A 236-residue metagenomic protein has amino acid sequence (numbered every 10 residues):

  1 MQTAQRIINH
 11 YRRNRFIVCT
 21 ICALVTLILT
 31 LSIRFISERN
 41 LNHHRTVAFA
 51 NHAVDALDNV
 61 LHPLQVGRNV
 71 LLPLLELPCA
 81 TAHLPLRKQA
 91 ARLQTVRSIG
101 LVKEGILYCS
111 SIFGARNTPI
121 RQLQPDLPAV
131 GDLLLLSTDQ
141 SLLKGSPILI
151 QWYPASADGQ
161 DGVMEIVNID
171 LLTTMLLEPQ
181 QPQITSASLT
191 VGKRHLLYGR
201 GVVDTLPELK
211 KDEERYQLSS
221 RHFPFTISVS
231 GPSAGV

Functional and structural regions predicted by a protein language model:
M1-N9: Short, Lys/Arg-rich, polar N-terminal cytosolic tail immediately upstream of the first transmembrane signal-anchor
I8-P78: Juxtamembrane extracytoplasmic/periplasmic/luminal helical "stalk" adjacent to the first N-terminal
V60-T118: Extracytoplasmic/periplasmic sensory segments of membrane signal-transduction proteins
A90, E104, Y108-M164: Extracytoplasmic/periplasmic ligand-binding sensor regions of membrane-associated signaling proteins
S98, D132, S188-V191: The feature marks either
L107-Y108, R194-R200: Surface-exposed loop/edge segments in extracytoplasmic proteins
L143-Q181, S188-G192, L197, I227-S233: Conserved beta-strands of PAS-like sensory domains
R200-V236: Extracellular/periplasmic juxtamembrane segments that couple receptor/chemosensory ectodomains to their
